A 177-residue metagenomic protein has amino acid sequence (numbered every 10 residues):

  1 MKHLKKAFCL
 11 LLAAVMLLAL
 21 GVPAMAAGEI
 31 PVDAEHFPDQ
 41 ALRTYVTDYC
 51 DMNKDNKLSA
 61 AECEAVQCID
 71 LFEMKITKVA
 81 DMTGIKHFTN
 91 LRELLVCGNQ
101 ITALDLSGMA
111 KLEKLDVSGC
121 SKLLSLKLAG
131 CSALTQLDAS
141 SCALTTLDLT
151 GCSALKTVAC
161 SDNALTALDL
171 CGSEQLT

Functional and structural regions predicted by a protein language model:
H3, L12-L17, G21-Q100, L104 (+4 more regions): N-terminal capping/linker segments that flank leucine-rich repeat
Q67-F72, R92-V96, E113-V117, L126 (+5 more regions): Conserved hydrophobic beta-strand positions in leucine-rich repeat
M74-T77, N99, C120, C142 (+1 more regions): Consensus "Asn ladder" position of solenoid repeat domains
T102, L123-L124, T145, T166: Leucine-rich repeat
